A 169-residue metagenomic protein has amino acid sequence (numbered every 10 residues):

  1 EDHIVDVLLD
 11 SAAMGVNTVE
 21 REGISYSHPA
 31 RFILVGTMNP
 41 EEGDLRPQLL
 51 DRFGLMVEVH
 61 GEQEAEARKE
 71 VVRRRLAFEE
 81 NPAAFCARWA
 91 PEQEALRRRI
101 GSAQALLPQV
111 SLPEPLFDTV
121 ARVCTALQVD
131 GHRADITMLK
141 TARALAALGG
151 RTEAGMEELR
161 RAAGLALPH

Functional and structural regions predicted by a protein language model:
E1-A90, L106, L145: Canonical AAA+ ATPase core
V5, Q63-E64, K69-P168: Basic, amphipathic alpha-helical bundle interface domains used for macromolecular binding and assembly
